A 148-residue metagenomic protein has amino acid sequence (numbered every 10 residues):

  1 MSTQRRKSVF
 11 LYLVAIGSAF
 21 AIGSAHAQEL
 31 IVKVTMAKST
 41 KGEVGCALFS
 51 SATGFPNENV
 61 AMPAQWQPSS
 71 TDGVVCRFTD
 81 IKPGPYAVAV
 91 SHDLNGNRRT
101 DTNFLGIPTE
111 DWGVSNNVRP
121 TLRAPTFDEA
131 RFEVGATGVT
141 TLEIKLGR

Functional and structural regions predicted by a protein language model:
S2-L13: Bacterial N-terminal signal peptides that target proteins for export
V14-A15, A25: Cleavable N-terminal signal peptides
F20-A27: Sec/Tat signal peptide C-region and signal peptidase I cleavage site
L30-A37, I144: A short, amphipathic beta-strand motif
G45-F49, A89: Beta-strand signatures of extracellular beta-sandwich domains
F78-I81: Short, flexible loop/turn segments at beta-strand junctions in immunoglobulin-like and fibronectin type III
G84-V90: A short tyrosine-centered beta-strand micro-motif
L94-T100: Acidic, glycine-anchored loop motifs typical of Ca2+
